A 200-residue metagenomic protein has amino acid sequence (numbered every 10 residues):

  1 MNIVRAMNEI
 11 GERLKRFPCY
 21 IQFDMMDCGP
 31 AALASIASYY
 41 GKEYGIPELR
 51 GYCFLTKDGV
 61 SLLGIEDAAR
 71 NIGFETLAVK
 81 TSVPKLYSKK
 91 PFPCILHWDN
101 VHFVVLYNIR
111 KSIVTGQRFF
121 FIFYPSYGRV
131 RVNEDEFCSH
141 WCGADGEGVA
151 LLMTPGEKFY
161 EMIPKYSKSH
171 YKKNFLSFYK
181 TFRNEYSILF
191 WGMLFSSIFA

Functional and structural regions predicted by a protein language model:
M1-A200: Membrane-integrated ABC transporters
